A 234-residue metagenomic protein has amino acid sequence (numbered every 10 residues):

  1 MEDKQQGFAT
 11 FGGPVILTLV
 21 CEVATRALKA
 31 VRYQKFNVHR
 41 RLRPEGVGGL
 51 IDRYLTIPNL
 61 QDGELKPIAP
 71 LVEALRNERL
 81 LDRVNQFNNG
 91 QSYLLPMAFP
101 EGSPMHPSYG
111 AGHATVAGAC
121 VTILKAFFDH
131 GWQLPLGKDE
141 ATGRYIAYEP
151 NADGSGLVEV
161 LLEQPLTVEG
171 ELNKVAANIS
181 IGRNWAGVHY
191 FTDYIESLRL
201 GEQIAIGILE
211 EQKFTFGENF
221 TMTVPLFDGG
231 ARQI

Functional and structural regions predicted by a protein language model:
M1-I234: Hydrophobic alpha-helical bundle signature of multipass membrane enzymes
